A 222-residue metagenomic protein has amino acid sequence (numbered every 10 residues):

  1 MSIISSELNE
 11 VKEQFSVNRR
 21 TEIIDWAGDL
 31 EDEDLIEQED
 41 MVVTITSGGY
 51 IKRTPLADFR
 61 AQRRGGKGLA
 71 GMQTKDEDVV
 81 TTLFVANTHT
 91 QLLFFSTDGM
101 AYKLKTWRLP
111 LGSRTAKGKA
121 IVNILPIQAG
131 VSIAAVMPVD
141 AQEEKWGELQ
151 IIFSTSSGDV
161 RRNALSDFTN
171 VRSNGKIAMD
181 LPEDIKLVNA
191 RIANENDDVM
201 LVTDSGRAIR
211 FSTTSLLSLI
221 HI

Functional and structural regions predicted by a protein language model:
M1-I220: C-terminal interaction appendages of subunits in large macromolecular complexes
